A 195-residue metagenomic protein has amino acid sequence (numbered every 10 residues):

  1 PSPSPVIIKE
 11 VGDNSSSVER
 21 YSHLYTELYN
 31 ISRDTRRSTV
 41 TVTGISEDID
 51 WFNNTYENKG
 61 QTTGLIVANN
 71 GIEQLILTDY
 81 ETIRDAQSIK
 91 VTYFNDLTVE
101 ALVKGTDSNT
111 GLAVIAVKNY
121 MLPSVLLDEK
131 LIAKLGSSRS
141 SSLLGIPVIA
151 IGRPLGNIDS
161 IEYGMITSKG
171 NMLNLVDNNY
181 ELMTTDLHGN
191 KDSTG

Functional and structural regions predicted by a protein language model:
P1-S4, Y80, T194: C-terminal recognition in membrane/secretory proteostasis and scaffolding
S2-I66, L75-I76, S88, L143 (+1 more regions): N-terminal activation segment of mature serine protease catalytic domains
I45-I49, I151-L155, N171-M172: Short beta-turn/strand-loop junction motif enriched in small, turn-promoting residues
D50-K59, G105-T110, A116-M121, K169-M183: Gly/Ser-enriched beta-turn/beta-hairpin loop segments
N58-T62, L97-V99, P123, E162 (+1 more regions): Short beta-strand segments
A68-G152, G156-D159, L187, K191: Conserved active-site neighborhood of the chymotrypsin/trypsin-like protease fold
L102, E162-S168: Short beta-strand-centered aromatic/proline hotspots
